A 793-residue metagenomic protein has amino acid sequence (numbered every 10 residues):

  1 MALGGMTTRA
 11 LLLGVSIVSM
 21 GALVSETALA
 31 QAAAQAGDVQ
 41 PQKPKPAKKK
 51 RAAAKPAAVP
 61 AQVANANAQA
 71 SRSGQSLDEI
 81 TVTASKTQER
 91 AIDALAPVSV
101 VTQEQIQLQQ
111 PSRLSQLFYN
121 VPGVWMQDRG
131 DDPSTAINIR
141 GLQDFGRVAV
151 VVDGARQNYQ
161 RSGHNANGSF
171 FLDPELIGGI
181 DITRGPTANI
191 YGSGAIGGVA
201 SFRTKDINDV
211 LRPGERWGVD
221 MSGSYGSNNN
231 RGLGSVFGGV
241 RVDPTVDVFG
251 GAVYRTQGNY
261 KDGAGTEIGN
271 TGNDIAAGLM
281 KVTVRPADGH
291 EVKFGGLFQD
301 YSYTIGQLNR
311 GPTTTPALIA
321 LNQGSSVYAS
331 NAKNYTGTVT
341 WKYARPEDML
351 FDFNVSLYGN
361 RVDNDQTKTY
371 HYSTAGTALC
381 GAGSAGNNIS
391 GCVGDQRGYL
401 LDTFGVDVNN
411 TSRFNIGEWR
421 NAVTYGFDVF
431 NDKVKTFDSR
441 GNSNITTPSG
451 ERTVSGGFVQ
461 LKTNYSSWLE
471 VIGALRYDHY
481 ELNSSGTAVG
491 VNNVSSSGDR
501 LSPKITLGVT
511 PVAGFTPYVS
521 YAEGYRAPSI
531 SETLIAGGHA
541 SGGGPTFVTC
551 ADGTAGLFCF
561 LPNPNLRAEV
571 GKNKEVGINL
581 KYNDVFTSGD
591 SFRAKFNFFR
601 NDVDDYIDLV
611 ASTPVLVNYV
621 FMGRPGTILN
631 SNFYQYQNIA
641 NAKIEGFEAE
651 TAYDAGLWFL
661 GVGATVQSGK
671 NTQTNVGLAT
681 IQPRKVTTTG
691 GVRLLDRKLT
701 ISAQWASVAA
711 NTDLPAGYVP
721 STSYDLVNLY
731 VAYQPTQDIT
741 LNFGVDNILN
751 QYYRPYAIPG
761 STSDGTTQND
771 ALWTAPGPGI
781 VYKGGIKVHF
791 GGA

Functional and structural regions predicted by a protein language model:
Q42-R212, V576: Acidic, small-polar-rich N-terminal luminal/periplasmic segments of exported/outer-membrane proteins
Y159-H164, E175-G179, R184, N189-G265 (+2 more regions): Outer-membrane beta-barrel translocator/receptor signature
G223, G250, D352-Y370, T510 (+4 more regions): Membrane-embedded beta-barrel scaffold of Gram-negative outer-membrane proteins
Y225-T256, T266-G306, N331-K342, G417 (+5 more regions): Transmembrane beta-barrel wall of Gram-negative outer-membrane proteins
N273-V423, F427, D590-F592: Outer-membrane beta-barrel domain signature, strongest for Gram-negative TonB-dependent receptors and also present
R285-A287, R420-A422, D428, P448-N601 (+2 more regions): Structural signature of Gram-negative outer-membrane beta-barrels, strongest in the C-terminal barrel of TonB-dependent
F430, Y465-S467, V471, F586-D604 (+3 more regions): Gram-negative outer-membrane beta-barrel transporters
E523-R526, E532, D604, L609 (+3 more regions): C-terminal beta-signal and adjacent terminal beta-strands/loops of Gram-negative outer-membrane beta-barrel proteins
